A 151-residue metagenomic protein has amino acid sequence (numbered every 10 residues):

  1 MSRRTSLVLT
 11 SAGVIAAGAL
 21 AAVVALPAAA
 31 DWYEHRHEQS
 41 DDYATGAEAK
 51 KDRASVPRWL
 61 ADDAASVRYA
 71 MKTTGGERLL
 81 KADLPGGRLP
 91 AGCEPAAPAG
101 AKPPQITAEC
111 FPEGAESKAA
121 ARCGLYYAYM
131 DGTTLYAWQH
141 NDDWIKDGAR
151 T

Functional and structural regions predicted by a protein language model:
R3, L20-A21, A70, L125-D131: Solvent-exposed, well-ordered amphipathic alpha-helical segments that flank/support binding or catalytic loops
R3-S6, T10, A19-E48: C-terminal region of N-terminal signal peptides and the immediate post-cleavage residues of exported proteins
T10-A30, Y69-K81, R88: N-terminal short leaders/motifs
A25, D52, G86, P103-P104 (+2 more regions): Intrinsically disordered, low-complexity regions enriched in Ser/Pro/Gly/Gln/His and often acidic
D31, D41, V67, G124-Y127 (+1 more regions): Intrinsically disordered, low-complexity segments enriched in small/polar residues
H35-K72: N-terminal secretory signal peptides
R58-A119: Mature extracytoplasmic domains of secretory-pathway proteins
A119-T151: Extracellularly exposed regions in secreted/surface proteins, prominently low-complexity, repeat-rich
